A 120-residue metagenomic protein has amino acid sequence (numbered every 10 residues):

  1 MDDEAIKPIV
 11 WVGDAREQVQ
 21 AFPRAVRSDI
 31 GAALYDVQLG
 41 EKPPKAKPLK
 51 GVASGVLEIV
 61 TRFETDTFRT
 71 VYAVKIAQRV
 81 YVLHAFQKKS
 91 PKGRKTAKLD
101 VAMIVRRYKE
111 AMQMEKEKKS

Functional and structural regions predicted by a protein language model:
M1-T67, I76-R79, Q87-S120: Basic, Lys/Arg-enriched alpha-helical interface segments
T70-Y72: Hydrophobic/aromatic beta-strand elements that line small-molecule binding cavities or substrate pockets in beta-rich
